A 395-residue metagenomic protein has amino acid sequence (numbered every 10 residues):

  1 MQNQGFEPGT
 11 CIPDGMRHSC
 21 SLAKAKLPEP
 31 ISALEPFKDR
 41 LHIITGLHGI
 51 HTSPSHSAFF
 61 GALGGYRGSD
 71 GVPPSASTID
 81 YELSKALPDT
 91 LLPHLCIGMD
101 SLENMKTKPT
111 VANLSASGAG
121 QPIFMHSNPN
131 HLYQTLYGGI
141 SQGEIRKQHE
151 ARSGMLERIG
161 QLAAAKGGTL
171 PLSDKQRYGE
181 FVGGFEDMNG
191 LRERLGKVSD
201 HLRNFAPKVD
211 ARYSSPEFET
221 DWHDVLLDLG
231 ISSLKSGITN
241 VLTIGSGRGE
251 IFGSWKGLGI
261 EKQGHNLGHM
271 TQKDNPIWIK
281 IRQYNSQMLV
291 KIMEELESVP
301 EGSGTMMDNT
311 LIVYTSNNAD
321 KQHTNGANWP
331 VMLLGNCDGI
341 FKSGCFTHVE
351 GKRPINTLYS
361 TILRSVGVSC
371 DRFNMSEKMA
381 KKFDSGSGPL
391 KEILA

Functional and structural regions predicted by a protein language model:
M1-A395: Ligand-binding pockets and gating/stacking loops
